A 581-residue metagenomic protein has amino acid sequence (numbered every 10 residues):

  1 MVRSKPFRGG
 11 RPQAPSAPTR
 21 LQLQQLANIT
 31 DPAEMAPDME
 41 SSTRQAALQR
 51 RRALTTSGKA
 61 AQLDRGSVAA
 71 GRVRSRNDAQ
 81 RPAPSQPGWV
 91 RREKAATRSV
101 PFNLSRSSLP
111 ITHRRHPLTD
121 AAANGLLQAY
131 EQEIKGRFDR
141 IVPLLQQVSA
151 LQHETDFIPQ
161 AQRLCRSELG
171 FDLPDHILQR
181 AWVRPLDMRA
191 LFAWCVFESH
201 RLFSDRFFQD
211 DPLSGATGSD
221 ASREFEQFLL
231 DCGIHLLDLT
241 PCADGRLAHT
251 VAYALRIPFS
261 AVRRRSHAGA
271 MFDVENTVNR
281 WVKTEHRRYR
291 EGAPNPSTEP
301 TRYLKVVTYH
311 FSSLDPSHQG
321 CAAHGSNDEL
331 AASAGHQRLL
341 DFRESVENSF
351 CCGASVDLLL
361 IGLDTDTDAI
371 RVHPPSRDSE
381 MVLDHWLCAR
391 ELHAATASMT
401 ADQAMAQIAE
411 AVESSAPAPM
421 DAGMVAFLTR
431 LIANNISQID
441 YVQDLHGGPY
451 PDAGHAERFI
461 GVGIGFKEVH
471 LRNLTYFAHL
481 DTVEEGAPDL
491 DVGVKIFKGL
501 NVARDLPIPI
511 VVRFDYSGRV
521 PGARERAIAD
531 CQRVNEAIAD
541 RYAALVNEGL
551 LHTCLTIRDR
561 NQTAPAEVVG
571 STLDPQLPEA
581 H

Functional and structural regions predicted by a protein language model:
V2, F7, R11, L21-I29 (+10 more regions): Hydrophobic/aromatic hotspots within intrinsically disordered, low-complexity regions
A47, V100-L236, G269-Y303, S312-H581: Divalent-metal-activated hydrolytic enzyme cores
A79: Short polybasic linear motifs
P241-R246, H310-S312: Short glycine-enriched loops at secondary-structure junctions
L247-A254, R338: Short, solvent-exposed amphipathic alpha-helices that sit in or adjacent to ligand/effector-binding or catalytic
A254-R264: Short helix-loop-beta junction
V306: Short, surface-exposed ligand- or partner-binding patches at beta-edge/loop junctions that are enriched in aromatics
